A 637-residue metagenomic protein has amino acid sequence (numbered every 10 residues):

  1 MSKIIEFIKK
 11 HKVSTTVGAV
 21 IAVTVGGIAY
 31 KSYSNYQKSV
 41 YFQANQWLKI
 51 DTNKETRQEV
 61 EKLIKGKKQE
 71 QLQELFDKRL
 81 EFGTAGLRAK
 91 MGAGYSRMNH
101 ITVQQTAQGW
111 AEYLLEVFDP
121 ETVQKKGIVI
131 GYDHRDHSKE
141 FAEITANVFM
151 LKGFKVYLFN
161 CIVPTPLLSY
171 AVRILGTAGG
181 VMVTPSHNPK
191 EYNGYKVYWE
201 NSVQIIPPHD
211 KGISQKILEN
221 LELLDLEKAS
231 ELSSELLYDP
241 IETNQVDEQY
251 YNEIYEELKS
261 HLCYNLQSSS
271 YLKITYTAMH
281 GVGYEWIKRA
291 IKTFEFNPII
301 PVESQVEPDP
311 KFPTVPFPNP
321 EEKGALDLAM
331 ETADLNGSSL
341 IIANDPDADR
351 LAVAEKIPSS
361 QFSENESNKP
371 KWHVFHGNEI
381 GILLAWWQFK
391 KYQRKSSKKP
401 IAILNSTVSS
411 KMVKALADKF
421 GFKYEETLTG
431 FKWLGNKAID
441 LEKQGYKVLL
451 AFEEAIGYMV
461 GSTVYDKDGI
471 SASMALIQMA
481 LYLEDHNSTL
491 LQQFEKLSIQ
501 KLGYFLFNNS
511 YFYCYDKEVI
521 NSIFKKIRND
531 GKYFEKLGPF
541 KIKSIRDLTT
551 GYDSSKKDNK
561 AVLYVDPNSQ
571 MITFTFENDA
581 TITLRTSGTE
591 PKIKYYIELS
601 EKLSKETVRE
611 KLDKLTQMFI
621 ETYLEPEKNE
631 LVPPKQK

Functional and structural regions predicted by a protein language model:
I4-S14, T24-K38: Short hydrophobic alpha-helical membrane-entry/anchor segments
F42-T145, P240-S270, V282: An N-terminal, well-structured beta->alpha segment
Q71-L75, R79-L80, N193-L328, T332-A333: Gly/Ser/Thr-enriched, mixed-charge loops and adjacent short helices that form phosphate/oxyanion-binding elements
F76-S96, P185-N188, I274, A278-W286 (+5 more regions): Conserved phosphate/anionic-ligand binding catalytic regions in large, soluble enzymes, centered on
V129-Y192, E295-V353: N-terminal small/polar loop signature for handling phosphorylated ligands or for N-terminal nucleophile
F141-F149, Y192-W199, D349-I380, V413: Short Gly/Thr/Asp-enriched flexible loops that form oxyanion-binding sites at enzyme active sites
Y198-K228, G377-I401, N405-L416, L481: Glycine-rich phosphate-binding loop plus the immediately following alpha-helix
D334, S338-L340, Q361-K371, K391-R585 (+2 more regions): Phosphate-binding and adjacent anionic-ligand microenvironments
